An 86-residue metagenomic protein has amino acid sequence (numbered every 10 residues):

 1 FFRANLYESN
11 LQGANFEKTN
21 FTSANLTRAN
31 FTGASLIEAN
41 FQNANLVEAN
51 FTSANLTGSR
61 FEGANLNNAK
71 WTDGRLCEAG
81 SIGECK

Functional and structural regions predicted by a protein language model:
F1-K86: Tandem repeat scaffolds
